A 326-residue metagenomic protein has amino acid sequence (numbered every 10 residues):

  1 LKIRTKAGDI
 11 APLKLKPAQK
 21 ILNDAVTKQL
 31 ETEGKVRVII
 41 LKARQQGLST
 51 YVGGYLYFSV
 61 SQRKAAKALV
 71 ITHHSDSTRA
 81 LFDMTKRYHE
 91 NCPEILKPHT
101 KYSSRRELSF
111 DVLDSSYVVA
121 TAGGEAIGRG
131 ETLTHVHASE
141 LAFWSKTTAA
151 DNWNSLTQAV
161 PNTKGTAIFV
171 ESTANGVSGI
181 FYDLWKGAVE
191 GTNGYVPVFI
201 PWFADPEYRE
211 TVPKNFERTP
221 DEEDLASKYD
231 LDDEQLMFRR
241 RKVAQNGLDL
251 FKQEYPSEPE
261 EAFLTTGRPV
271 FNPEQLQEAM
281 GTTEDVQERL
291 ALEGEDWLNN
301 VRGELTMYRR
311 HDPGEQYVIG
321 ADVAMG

Functional and structural regions predicted by a protein language model:
L1-A321: Phosphate/NTP-binding elements of NTP-utilizing enzymes
